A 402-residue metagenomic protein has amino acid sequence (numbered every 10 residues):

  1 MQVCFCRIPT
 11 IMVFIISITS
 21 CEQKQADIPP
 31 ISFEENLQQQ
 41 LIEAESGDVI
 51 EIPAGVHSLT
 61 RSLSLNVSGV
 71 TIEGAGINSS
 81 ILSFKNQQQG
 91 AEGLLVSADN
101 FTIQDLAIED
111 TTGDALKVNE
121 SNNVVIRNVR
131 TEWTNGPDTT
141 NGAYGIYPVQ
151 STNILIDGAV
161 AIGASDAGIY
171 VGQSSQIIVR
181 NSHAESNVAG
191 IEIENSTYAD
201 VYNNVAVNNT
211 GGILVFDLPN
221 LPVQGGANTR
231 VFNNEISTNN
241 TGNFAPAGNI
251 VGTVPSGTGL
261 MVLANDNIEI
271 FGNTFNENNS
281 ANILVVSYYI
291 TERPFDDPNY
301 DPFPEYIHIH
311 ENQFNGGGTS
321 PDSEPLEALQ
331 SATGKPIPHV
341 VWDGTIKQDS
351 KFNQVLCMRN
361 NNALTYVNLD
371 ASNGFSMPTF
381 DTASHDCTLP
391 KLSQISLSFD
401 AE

Functional and structural regions predicted by a protein language model:
M1-P9: Bacterial N-terminal signal peptides that target proteins for export
S17-S20: C-terminal motif of bacterial Sec signal peptides marking the signal peptidase cleavage site
Q25-E35, G69-G113, N135: Right-handed parallel beta-helix/beta-spiral solenoid domain characteristic of secreted/periplasmic
A26-E51: Acidic Gly/Asp/Thr-rich repetitive segments characteristic of extracellular carbohydrate-active and adhesion proteins
L37-A44, S58-V67, I72, S83 (+3 more regions): Short, T/G/N/S-enriched strand-turn elements that build extracellular solenoid repeat scaffolds
L37-Q38, T60, F84-L94, D110-K117 (+7 more regions): Extracellular beta-strand/beta-solenoid scaffold signature
G47, E73-N78, D99-D110, N122-N135 (+6 more regions): Right-handed parallel beta-helix
T291, F295-E305, H310-E402: Acidic, glycine- and Ser/Thr-rich low-complexity intrinsically disordered tracts in extracellular/secreted proteins
